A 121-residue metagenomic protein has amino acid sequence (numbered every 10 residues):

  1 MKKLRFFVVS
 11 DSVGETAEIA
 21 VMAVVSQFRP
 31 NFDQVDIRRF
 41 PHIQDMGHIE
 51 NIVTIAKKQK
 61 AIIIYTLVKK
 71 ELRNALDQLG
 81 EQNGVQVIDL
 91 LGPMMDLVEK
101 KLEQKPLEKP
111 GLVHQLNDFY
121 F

Functional and structural regions predicted by a protein language model:
M1-V24: N-terminal accessory targeting/assembly segments
F6, A61-I62, Q86: Structural motif
V8, R39, V87-D89: Structural signal for conserved beta-strand scaffold positions within catalytic alpha/beta enzyme cores
V9-S12, Y65-K70, G92: Structural motif
A23-D33: Short helix-loop-beta junction
D33-D36, Q86: Conserved beta-strand segments of alpha/beta enzyme cores
D36-L67, R73, Q78-E81: Metallocofactor- and cofactor-centric catalytic cores in central/energy metabolism, strongly enriched
Q86-F121: Long, charge-dense
